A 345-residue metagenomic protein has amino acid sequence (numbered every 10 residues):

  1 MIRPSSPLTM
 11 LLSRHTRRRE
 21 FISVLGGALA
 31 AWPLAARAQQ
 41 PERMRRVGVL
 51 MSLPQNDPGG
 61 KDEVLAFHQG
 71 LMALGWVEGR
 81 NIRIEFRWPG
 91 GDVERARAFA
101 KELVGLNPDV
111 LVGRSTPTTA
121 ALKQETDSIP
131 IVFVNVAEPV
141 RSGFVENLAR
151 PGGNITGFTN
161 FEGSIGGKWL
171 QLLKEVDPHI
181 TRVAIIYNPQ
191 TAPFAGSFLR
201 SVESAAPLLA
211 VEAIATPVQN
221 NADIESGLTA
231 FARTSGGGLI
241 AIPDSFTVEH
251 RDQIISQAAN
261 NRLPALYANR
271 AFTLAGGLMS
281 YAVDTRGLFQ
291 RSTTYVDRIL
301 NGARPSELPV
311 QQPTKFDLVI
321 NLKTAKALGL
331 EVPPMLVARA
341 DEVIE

Functional and structural regions predicted by a protein language model:
M1-E345: Short hydrophobic alpha-helices and adjacent helix-cap/hinge residues
